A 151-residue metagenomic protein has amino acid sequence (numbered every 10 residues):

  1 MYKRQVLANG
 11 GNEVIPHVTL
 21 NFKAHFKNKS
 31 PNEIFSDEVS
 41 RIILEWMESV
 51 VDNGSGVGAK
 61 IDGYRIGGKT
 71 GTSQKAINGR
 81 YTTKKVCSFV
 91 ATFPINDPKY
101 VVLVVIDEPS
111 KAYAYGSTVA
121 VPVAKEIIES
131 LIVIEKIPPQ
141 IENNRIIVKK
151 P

Functional and structural regions predicted by a protein language model:
M1: Active-site loops and adjacent core secondary-structure elements that bind or stabilize anionic groups
R4-N32, E38, M47-K136: Active-site beta-strand/loop architecture of penicillin-binding DD-peptidases
P138-P151: Short, highly charged C-terminal tails/helix-capping segments
